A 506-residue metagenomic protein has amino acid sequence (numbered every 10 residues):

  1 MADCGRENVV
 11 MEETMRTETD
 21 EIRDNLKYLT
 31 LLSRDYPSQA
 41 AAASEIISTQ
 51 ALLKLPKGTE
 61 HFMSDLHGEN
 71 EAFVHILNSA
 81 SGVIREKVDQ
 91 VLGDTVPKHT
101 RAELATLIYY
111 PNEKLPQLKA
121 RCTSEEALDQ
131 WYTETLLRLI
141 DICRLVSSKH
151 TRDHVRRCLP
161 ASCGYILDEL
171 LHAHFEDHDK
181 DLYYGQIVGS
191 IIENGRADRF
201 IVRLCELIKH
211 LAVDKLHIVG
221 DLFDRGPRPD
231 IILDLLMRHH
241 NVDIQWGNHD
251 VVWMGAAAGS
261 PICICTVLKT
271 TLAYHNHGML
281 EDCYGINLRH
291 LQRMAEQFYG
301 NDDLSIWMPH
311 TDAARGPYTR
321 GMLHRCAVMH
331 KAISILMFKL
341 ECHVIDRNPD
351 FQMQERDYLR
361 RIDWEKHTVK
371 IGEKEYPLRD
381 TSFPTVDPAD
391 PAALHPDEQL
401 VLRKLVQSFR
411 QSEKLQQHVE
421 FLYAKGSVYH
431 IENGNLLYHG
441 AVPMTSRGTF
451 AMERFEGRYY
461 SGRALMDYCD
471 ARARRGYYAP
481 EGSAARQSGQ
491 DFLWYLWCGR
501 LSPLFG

Functional and structural regions predicted by a protein language model:
D3-G506: Feature recognizes metal-dependent phosphohydrolase scaffolds
